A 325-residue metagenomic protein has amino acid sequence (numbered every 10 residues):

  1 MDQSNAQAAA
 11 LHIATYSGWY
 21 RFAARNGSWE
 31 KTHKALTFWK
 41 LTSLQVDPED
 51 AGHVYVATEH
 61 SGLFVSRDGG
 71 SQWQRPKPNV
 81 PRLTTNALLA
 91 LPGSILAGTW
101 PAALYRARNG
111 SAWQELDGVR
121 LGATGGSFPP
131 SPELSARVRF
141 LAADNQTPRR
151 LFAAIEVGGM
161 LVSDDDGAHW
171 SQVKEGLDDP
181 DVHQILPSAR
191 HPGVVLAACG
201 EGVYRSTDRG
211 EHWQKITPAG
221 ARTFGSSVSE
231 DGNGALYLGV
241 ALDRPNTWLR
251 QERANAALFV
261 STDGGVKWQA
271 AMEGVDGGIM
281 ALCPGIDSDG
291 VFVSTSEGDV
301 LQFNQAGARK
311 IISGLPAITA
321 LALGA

Functional and structural regions predicted by a protein language model:
M1-A325: Extracellular glycan-interacting surfaces
